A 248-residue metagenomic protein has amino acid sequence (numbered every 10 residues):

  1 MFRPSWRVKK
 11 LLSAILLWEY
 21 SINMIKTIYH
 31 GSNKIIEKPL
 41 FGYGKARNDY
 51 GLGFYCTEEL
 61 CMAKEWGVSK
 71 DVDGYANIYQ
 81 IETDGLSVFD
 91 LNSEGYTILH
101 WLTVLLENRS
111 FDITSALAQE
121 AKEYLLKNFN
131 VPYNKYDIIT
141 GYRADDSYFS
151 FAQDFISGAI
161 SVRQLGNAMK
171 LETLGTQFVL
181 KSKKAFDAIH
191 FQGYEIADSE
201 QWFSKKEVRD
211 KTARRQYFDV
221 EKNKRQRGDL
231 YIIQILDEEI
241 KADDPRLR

Functional and structural regions predicted by a protein language model:
F2-D49, D237, P245: ADP-ribose/NAD+-binding catalytic cleft of ART/PARP-like enzymes
I25-T27, Y50-G53, D73-A76: Short, surface-exposed beta-edge/turn micro-motifs
H30, I78-Q80: Short, well-ordered beta-strand micro-motif
N33-K34, E58-L60, T83-G85: Short, flexible loop/turn elements at secondary-structure junctions
I35, L40, D49, G53 (+3 more regions): Residue-level preference for alpha-helix termini and adjacent loops
K45-K70: Extended catalytic/binding region for NAD+/ADP-ribose chemistry, centered on the ART fold
K70-G74, T83-R248: Conserved NAD+-utilizing ADP-ribose enzyme module
